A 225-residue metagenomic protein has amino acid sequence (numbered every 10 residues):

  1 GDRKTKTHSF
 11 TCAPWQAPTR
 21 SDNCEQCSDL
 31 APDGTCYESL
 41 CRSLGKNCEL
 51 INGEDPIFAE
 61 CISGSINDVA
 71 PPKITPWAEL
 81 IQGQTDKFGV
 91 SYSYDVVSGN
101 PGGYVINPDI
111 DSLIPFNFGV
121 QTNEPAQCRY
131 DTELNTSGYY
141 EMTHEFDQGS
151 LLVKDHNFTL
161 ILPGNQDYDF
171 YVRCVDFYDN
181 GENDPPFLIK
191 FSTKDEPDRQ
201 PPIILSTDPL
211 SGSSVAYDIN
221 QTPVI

Functional and structural regions predicted by a protein language model:
G1-Q127, G138-P163, D169-N180, P185-F187 (+2 more regions): Extracellular/cell-surface secretome signature
Y130-T132: Conserved aromatic beta-strand anchor motif in extracellular beta-sandwich/beta-rich domains
